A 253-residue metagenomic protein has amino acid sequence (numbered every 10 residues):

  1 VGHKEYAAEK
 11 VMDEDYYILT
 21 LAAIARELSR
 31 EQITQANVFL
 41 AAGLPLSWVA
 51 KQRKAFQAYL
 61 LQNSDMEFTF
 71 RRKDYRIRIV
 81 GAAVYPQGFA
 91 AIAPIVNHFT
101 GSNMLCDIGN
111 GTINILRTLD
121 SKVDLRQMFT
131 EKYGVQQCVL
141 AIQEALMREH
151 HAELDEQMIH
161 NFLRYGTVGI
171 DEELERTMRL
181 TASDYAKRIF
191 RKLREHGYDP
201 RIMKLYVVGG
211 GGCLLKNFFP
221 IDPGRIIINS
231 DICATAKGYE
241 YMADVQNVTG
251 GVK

Functional and structural regions predicted by a protein language model:
V1-N103, V123-Q137, Q157-K253: Nucleotide/phosphate-binding catalytic cleft detector across ATP-hydrolyzing and phosphate-transferring enzymes
I95-D124, I142: Gly/Thr-rich phosphate-binding beta-strand-loop-beta motif of the actin/hexokinase/Hsp70
A141-L146, H150: C-terminal, non-catalytic macromolecule-binding modules
A152-E156: Short, structured loop/turn "capping" segments at alpha-beta junctions
